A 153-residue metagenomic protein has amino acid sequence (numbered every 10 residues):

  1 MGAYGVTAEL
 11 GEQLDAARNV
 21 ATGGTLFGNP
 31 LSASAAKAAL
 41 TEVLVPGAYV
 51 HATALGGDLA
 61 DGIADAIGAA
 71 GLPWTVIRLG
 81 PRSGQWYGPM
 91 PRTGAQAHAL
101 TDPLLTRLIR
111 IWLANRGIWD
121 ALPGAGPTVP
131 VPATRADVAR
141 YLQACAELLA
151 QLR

Functional and structural regions predicted by a protein language model:
M1-R153: Conserved N-terminal phosphate-binding loop of PLP-dependent enzymes in the Aspartate aminotransferase
